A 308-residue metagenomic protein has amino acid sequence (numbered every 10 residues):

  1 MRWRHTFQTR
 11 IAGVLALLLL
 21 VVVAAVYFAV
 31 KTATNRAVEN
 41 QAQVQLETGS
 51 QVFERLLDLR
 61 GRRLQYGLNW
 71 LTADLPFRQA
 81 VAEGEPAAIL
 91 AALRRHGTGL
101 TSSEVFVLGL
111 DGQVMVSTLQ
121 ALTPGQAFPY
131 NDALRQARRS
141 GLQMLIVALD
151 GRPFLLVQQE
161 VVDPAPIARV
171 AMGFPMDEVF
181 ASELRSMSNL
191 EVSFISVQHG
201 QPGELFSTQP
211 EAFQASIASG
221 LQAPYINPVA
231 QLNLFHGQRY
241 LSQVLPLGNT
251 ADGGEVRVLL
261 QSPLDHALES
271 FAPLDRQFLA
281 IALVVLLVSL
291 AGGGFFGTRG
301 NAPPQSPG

Functional and structural regions predicted by a protein language model:
R4-L17, F278-L283, F296: Alpha-helical transmembrane segments and their helix-membrane boundary motifs
F7-G13, L18-E83, L100-S103, L145 (+1 more regions): Juxtamembrane extracytoplasmic/periplasmic/luminal helical "stalk" adjacent to the first N-terminal
E83-A92, T98-T101, Q113, S117-A148 (+2 more regions): Extracytoplasmic/periplasmic sensor domains and loops in membrane signaling proteins
V105-G112, E191-H199: Short hydrophobic alpha-helical segments used for membrane anchoring or interfacial signaling
D150-E160, N227-V229, H236-G248, V256: A short beta-strand signature within small-molecule sensing/ligand-binding domains used in signal transduction
F154-L155, V162-F194: Membrane-proximal low-complexity regions enriched in glycine and acidic/polar residues
P166-P175, S242-F271: Short, hydrophobic beta-strand elements of compact beta-sandwich sensory domains
L264-G308: Cytoplasm-proximal transmembrane signaling helix
